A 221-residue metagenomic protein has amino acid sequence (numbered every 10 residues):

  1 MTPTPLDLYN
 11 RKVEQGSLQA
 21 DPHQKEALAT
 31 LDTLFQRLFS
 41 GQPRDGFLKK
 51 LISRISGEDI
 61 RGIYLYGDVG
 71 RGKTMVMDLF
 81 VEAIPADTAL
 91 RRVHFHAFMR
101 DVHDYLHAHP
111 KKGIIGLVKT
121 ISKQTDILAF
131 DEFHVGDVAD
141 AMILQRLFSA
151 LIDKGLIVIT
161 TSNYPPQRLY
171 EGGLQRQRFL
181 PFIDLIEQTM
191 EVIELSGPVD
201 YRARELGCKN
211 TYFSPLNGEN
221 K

Functional and structural regions predicted by a protein language model:
L18-L51: N-terminal pre-Walker A segment at the start of P-loop NTPase domains
F47-L65: Pre-Walker A (Motif I) flank of P-loop NTPase domains
G70: Walker A (P-loop) phosphate-binding loop of P-loop NTPases
K73: Conserved lysine of the Walker
V76, F80, H94: Hydrophobic positions on the alpha1 helix immediately C-terminal to the Walker A/P-loop
E82-L90: Post-Walker A helix-loop "phosphate-sensing" segment adjacent to the P-loop in P-loop NTPases
R92-T125: Short glycine-rich substrate-engagement loop in P-loop NTPases that contacts/grips substrate
G136-F213, N217-G218: Replace "adjacent to P-loop NTPase cores in ATP/GTP-dependent enzymes" with "adjacent to NTP-binding cores
